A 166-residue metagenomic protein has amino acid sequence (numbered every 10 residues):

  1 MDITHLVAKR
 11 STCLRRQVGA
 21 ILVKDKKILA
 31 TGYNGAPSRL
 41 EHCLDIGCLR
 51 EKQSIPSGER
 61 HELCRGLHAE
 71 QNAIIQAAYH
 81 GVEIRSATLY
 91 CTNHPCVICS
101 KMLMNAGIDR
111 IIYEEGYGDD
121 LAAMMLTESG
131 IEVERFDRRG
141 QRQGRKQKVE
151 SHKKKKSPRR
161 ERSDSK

Functional and structural regions predicted by a protein language model:
M1-K166: Zinc-dependent deaminase catalytic domain
